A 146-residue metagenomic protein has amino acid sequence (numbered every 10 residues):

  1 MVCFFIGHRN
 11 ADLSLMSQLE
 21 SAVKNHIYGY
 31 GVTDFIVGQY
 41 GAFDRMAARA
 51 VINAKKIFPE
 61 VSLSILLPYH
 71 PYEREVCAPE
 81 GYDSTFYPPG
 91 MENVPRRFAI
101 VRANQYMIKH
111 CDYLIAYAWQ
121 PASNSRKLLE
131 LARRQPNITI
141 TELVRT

Functional and structural regions predicted by a protein language model:
M1-V2, G7-T146: Acidic/glycine-enriched connector segments
